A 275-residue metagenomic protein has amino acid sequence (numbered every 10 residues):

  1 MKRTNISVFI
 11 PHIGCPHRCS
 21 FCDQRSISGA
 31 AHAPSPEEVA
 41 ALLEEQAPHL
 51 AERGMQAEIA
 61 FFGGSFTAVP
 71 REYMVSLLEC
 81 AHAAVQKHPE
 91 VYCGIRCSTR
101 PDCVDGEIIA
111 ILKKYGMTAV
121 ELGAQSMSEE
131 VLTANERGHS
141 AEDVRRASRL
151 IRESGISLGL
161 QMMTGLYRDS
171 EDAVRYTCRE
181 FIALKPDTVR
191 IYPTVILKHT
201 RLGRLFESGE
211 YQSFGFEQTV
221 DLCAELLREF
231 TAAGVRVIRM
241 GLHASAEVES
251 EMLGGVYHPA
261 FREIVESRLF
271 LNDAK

Functional and structural regions predicted by a protein language model:
M1-S28, A40, A47-T67, R96-R100 (+2 more regions): N-terminal pre-triad scaffold of radical SAM enzymes
M1-T4, R201, S208-K275: Auxiliary Fe-S-binding modules of radical SAM enzymes
P11-G14, Y192-L197, H243: Short glycine-enriched loops at secondary-structure junctions
C15-C19, L197-R204, V248-S250: Short acidic/His/Gly/Ser-rich catalytic and metal-binding motifs that mark active-site loops of diverse hydrolases
I27-A40, G63-H88, Y92-T194, K198-Q218: Conserved non-cysteine loop/helix-boundary elements of the Radical SAM core domain that shape
V39, L43-Q46, A81, A274-K275: Generic hydrophobic alpha-helical segments
Q46-L50, A84-V85, F230: Conserved hydrophobic residues forming the short capping helix/wall of the S-adenosyl-L-methionine
M55-E58, G94, S157, R236: Residues at the starts of beta-strands that form the adenosine-phosphate
